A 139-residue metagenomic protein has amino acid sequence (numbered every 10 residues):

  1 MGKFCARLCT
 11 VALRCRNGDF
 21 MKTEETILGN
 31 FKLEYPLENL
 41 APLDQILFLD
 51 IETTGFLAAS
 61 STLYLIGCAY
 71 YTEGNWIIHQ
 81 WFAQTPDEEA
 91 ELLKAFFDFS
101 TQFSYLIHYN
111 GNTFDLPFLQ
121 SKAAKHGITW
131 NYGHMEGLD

Functional and structural regions predicted by a protein language model:
M1-G2, N17, L28, K32 (+5 more regions): Generic intrinsically disordered, low-complexity segments enriched for polar/acidic and small residues
G2, C68-Y70, I128: A generic membrane alpha-helix/interface feature
K3-D44: N-terminal accessory regions of nucleic-acid-interacting proteins
M21-Y35, I51-L57, P117-L138: Short, charge-rich amphipathic segments
K32-Q102: Conserved RNase H-like, two-metal-ion catalytic cores of nucleic-acid enzymes
W76-D139: Conserved DEDDh/DEDDy metal-dependent 3′-5′ exonuclease domain
